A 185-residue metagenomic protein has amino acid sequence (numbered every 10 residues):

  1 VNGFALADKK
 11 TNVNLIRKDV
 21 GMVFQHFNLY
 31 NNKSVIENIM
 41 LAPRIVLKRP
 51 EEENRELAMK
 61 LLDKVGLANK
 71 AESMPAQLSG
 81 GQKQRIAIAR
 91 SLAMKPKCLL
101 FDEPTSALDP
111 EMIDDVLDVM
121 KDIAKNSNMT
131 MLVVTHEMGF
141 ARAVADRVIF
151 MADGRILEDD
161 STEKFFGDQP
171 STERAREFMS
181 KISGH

Functional and structural regions predicted by a protein language model:
V1-A145, I149-E158, T162: ABC family nucleotide-binding domain
E163-H185: C-terminal boundary and immediately downstream tail of ABC-type ATPase nucleotide-binding domains
